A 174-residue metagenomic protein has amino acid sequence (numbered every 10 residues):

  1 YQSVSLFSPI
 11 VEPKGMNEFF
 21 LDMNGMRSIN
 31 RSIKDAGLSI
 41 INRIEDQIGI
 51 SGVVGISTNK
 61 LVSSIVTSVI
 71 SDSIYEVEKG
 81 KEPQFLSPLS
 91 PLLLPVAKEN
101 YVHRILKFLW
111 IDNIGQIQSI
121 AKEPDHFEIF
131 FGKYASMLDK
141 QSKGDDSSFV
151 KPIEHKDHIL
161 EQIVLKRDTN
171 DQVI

Functional and structural regions predicted by a protein language model:
Y1-F20, K140-S142: Residues that scaffold, gate, or flank divalent-cation-dependent active/transport sites
S3-F7, S39-Q47, I105, F130: Generic non-transmembrane alpha-helical segments
P13-G25, G52-S63: Short, glycine/charge-rich beta-strand/loop segments that flank catalytic centers and engage negatively charged groups
F20-I41, W110: Catalytic palm subdomain of template-directed nucleic-acid polymerases, centered on the conserved carboxylate motif
M26-S32, S87-V96, V102-F108: Flexible, glycine/proline-enriched loop segments at strand-loop-helix junctions that form or flank small-ligand binding
R31-L93: Long, highly charged, low-complexity intrinsically disordered interaction regions that mediate electrostatic DNA/RNA
G55, K98-E99: Short, conserved phosphate/pyrophosphate- and ester-handling motifs at nucleotide-, phospho-/glycolipid
Y101-I174: DNA-contacting surface of Y-family translesion DNA polymerases
